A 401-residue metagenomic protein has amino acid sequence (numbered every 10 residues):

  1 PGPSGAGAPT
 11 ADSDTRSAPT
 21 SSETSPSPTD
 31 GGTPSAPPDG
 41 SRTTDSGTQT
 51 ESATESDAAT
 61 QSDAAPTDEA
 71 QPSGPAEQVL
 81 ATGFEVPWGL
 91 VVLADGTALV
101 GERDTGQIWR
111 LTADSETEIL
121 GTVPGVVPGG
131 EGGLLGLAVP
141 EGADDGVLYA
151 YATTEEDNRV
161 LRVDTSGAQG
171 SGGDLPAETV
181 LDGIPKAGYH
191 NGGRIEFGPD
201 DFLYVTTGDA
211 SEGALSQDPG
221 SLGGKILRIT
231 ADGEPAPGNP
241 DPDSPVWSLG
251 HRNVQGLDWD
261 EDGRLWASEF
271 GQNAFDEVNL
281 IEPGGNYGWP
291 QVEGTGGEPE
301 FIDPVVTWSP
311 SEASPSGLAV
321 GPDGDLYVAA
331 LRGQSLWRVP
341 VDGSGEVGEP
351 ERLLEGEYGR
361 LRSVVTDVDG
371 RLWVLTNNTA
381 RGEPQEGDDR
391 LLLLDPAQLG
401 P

Functional and structural regions predicted by a protein language model:
P1-G32, A36, S46: Short, low-complexity, disordered segments immediately C-terminal to signal peptides in bacterial exported proteins
P1-G5, P9, R16, G40 (+5 more regions): Acidic, Gly/Ser/Thr-rich repeat motifs that build Ca2+-stabilized beta-propeller blades
G2, P37, D57-P75, Q169-G173 (+2 more regions): Blade/loop signatures of beta-propeller domains
D12, P19, D30, D39-G40 (+3 more regions): Asp/Glu-rich intrinsically disordered low-complexity tracts
E118-G130, L175-N191, A231-L249, G285-P310 (+1 more regions): Surface-exposed loop and turn segments in beta-propeller and other repeat-based domains that flank or scaffold
R162-G172, L227-A236, I281-W289, E293 (+2 more regions): Short loop/turn segments immediately following beta-strands, especially the blade-tip and inter-blade linker loops
Q217-D262: Loop-centered beta-sheet repeat module
S344, E349-Y358: C-terminal soluble interaction/assembly domains
